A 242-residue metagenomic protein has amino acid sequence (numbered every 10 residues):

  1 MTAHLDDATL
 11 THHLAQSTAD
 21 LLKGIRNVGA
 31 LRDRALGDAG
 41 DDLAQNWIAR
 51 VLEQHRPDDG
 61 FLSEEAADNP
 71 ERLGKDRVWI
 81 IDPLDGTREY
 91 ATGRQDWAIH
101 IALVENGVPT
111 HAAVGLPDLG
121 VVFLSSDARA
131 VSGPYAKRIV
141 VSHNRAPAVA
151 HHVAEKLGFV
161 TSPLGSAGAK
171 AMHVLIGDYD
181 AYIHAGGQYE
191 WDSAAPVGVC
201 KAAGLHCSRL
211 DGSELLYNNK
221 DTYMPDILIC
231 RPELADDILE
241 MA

Functional and structural regions predicted by a protein language model:
M1-L84: N-terminal subdomain of lithium-sensitive/metallo-dependent phosphomonoesterases centered on the IMPase/IPPase/PAP
L10, T18, I25-G29, P57 (+6 more regions): Hydrophobic/basic alpha-helical segments enriched in Actinobacteria
T18, L22, L52, F61 (+7 more regions): Residue-level signal for inorganic ion chemistry
D42, E65, P83-G86, P117 (+2 more regions): Generic detector of well-ordered alpha-helical packing
S63-E65, S126, G165, D211: Short loop/edge segments at beta-strand edges and connector loops that shape dinucleotide/nucleotide cofactor-binding
R72-D127: DPxDG-like acidic metal-binding loop motif
D127-K137: Flexible hinge/capping segments at coil-to-helix
Y135-A242: An extended, acidic
